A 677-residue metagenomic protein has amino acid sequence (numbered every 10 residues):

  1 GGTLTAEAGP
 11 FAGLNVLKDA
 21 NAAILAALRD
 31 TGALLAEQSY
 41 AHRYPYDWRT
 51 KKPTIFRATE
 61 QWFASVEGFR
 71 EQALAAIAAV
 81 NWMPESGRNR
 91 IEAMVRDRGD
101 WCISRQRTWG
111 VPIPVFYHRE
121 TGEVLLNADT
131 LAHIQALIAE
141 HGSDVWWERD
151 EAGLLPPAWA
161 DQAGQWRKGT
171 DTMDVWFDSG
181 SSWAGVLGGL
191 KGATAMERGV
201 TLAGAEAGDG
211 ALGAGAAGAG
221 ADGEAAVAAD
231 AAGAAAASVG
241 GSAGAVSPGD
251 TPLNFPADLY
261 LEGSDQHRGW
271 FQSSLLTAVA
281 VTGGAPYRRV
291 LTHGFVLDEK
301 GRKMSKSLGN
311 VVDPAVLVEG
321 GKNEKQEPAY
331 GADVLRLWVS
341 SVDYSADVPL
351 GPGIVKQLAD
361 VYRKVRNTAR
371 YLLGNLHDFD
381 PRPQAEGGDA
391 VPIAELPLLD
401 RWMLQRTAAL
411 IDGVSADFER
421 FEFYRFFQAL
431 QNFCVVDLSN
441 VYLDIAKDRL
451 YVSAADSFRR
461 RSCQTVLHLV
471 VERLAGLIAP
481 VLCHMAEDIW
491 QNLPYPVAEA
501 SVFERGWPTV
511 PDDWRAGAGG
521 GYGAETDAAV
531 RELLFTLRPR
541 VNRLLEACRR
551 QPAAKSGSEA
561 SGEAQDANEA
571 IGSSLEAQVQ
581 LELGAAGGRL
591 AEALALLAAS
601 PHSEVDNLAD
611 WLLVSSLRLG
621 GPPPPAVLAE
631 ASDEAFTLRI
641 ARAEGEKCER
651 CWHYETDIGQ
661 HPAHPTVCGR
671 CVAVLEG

Functional and structural regions predicted by a protein language model:
G1-E7, A73-A79, G110-Y117, K191-R198 (+11 more regions): Short acidic (Asp/Glu) and glycine-rich catalytic loops that position anionic groups and cofactors
G1-G2, R107-W109, Y117, A128-L212 (+1 more regions): Alpha-helical recognition segments enriched in aromatics with Gly/Pro capping that present substrate-recognition
G1-L131, V145-E151, R302, L308-V361 (+6 more regions): Residue patterns forming the tRNA-binding/recognition surfaces of aminoacyl-tRNA synthetases and related DALR
G1-S86, K191-G210, G215, A225 (+7 more regions): NTP/phosphate- and nucleic-acid-binding module
K51, H293-G294, V365, L438 (+3 more regions): Residue-level signal for inorganic ion chemistry
Y117, W166-K168, F379-D412, L443-A547 (+5 more regions): Acidic, turn-prone loop/beta-hairpin segments
L126, T130, G164-W176, T251-P252 (+15 more regions): Secondary-structure capping and boundary motifs in well-ordered enzyme cores
S179-S182, S340, Y371, V436-D444: Glycine-rich, acidic and aromatic/proline-enriched surface loops and short helix-turn segments that act as binding
